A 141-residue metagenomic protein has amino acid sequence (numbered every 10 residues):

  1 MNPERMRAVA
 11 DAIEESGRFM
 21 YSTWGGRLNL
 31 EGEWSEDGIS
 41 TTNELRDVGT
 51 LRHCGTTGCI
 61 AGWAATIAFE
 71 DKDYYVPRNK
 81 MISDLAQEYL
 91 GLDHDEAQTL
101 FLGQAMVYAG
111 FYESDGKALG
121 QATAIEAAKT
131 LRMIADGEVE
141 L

Functional and structural regions predicted by a protein language model:
M1-L141: Catalytic phosphate/metal-binding cores of nucleic-acid and nucleotide-processing enzymes, i.e., regions that mediate
